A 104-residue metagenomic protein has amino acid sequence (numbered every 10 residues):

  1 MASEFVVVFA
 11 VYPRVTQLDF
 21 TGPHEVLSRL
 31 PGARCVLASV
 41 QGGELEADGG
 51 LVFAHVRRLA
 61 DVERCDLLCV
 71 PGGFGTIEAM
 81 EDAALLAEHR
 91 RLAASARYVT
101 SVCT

Functional and structural regions predicted by a protein language model:
M1-V99: Extended, subdomain-level signal for the structured scaffold at the beginning of enzyme domains
